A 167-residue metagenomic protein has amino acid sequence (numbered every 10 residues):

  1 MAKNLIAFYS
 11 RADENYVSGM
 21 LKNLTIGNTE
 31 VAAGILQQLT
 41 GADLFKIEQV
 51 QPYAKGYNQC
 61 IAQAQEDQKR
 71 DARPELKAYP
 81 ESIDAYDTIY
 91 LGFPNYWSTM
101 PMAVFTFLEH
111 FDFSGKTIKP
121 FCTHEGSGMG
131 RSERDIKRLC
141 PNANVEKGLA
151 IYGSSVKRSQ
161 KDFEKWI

Functional and structural regions predicted by a protein language model:
M1-T88, S98, F105, K161-K165: N-terminal beta1-alpha1-beta2 submodule of the flavodoxin-like/Rossmannoid cofactor-binding fold
A2, S114-T117, N142-A143: A short helix->loop->beta-strand "cap" motif at the edges of active sites that frequently abuts
A12-E14, V50-P52, N95-T99, E125-G128 (+1 more regions): Solvent-exposed loop/turn segments at secondary-structure junctions within structured extracellular/periplasmic domains
I83, E109-G115, L139-C140: Short, conserved loop/helix-junction motifs that constitute active-site signature segments in enzyme catalytic cores
A103-E109: Charged helix-capping and loop-helix junction motifs
G126-L139: Glycine-rich, charge-decorated loop segments at or immediately adjacent to ligand/cofactor-binding or catalytic sites
N144-I167: Glycine-rich phosphate/pyrophosphate-binding loop and the adjoining helix
